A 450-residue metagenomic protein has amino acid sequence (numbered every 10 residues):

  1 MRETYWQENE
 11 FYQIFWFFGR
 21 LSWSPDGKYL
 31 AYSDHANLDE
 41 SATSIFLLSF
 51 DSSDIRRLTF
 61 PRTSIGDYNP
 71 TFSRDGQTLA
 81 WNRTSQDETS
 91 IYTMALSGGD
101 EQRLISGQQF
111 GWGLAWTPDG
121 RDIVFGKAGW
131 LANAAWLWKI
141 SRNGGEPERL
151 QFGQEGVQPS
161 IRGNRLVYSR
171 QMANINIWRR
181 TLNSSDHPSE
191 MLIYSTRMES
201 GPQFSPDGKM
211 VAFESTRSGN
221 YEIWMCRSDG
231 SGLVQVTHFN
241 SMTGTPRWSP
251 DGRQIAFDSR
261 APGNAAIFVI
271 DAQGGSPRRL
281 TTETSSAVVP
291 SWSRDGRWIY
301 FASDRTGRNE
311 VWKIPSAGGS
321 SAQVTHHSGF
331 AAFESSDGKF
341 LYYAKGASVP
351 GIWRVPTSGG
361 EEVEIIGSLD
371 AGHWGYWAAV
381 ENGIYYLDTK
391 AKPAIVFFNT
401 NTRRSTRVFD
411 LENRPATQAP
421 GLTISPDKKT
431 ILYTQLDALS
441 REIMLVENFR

Functional and structural regions predicted by a protein language model:
M1-F17, L47-Y68, R83-T84, T93-W112 (+12 more regions): Multi-bladed beta-propeller domains
W16, W23, S33-T43, L48 (+1 more regions): Solenoidal tandem-repeat scaffolds enriched in leucines and small polar residues
S22, T71, A115, S160 (+6 more regions): Conserved beta-strand position repeated across blades of beta-propeller domains
P25-D26, R74-D75, P118-D119, I161-G163 (+6 more regions): Residue-level detector of Asp-centered blade-edge/turn motifs that repeat once per structural unit in beta-propeller
Y29-S33, T78-N82, D122-G126, L166-S169 (+6 more regions): Residue position within the beta-strands of beta-propeller blades
E40-F46, D87-Y92, A132-W138, N174-R179 (+6 more regions): Structural motif
Y376-V396: Loop/turn-rich, solvent-exposed surfaces of beta-rich toroidal or solenoidal domains
P420-R450: Blade-level signature of beta-propeller repeat domains, shared across WD40, Kelch, NHL, RCC1 and BNR/Asp-box propellers
